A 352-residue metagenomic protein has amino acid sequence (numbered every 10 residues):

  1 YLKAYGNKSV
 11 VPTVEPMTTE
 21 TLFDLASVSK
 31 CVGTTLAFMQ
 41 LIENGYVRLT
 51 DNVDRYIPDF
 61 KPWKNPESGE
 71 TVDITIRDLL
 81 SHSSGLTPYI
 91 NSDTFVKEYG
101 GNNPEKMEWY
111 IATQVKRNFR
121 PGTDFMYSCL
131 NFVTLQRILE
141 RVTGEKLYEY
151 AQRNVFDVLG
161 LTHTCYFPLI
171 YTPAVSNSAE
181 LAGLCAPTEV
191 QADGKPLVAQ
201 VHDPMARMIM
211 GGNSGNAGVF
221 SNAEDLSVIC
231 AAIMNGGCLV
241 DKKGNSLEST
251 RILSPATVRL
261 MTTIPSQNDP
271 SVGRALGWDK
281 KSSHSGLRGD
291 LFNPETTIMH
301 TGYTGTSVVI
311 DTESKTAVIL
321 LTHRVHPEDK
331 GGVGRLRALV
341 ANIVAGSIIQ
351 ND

Functional and structural regions predicted by a protein language model:
Y1-E15, L49, V96-E98, S307-D311 (+1 more regions): A short, well-structured edge-of-sheet supersecondary motif
Y1-L25, Y46, P62-W63, T113 (+2 more regions): Short, conserved catalytic-motif segment at the N-terminal edge
L2-Y5, S9, K64-E295: Short, surface-exposed loop or secondary-structure junction motifs that flank catalytic or metal-binding residues
F23, T123, T306-S307: Beta-propeller and closely related beta-sheet repeat lectin domains
D24-T50, F132-E140, L226-I229, I233 (+1 more regions): Active-site SXXK
L49-N65, V158-L159: Short, glycine/proline-biased beta-turn/loop segments that scaffold the active-site neighborhood
H300-D352: Structured C-terminal helix/loop/strand segments within mature extracytoplasmic catalytic/sensor domains
